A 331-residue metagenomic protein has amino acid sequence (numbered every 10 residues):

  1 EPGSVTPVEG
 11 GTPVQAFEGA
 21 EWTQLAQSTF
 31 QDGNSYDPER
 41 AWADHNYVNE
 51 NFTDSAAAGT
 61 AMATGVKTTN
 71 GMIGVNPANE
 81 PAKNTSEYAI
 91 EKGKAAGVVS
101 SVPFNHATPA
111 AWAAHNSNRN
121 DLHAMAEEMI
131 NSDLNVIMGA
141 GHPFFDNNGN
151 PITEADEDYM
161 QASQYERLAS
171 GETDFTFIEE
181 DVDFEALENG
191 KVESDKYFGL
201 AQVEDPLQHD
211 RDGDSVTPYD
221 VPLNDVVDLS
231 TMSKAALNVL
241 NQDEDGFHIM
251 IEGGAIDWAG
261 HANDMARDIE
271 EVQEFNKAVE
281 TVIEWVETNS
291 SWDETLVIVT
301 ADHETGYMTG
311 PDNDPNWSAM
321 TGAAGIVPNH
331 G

Functional and structural regions predicted by a protein language model:
E1-T53, A58, H106-G331: A post-motif C-terminal structural segment
E50, D54-V75: A glycine- and small-residue-enriched flexible loop/hinge segment at structural boundaries
A63, T69, G93, L237-L240: Generic helix-packing signal
A63-G65, Y88-K92, N131: Alpha-helix C-terminal capping segments
G65, S101, E252: Acidic/polar N-terminal loop/beta-strand segments that form early-domain functional surfaces
N70, E80-A82, Y307: Short glycine/serine/threonine-rich phosphate/pyrophosphate-binding segments that cradle anionic phosphate groups
N76-E87, E91-V99, P103-T108, A113: A conserved hydrophobic secondary-structure block that centers on an alpha-helix together with its immediately flanking
